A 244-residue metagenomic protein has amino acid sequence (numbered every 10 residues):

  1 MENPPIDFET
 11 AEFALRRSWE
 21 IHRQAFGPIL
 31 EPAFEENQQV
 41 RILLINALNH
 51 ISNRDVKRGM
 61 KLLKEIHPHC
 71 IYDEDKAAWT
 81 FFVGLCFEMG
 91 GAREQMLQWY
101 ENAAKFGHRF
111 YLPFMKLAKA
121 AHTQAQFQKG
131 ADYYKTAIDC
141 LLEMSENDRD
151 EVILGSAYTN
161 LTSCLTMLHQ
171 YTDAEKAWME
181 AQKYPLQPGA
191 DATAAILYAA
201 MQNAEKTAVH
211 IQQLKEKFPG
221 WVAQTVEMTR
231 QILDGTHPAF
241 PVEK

Functional and structural regions predicted by a protein language model:
F26-E36, H67-K76, D139-E151: Flexible helix-coil transition and linker loops at the boundaries of alpha-helical arrays
Q38-R41, I45, F82, K116 (+4 more regions): "A position-specific structural signal for the A-helix of alpha-solenoid helical repeats
R41, D75-A78, L112, R149-V152 (+2 more regions): Start-of-helix register in tetratricopeptide repeats
I71-E74, H108, L142, P185-L186 (+1 more regions): Short coil turns that delineate tetratricopeptide repeat
A208-K244: Terminal, low-structured helical/coil segments at or just beyond the last alpha-helical repeat
